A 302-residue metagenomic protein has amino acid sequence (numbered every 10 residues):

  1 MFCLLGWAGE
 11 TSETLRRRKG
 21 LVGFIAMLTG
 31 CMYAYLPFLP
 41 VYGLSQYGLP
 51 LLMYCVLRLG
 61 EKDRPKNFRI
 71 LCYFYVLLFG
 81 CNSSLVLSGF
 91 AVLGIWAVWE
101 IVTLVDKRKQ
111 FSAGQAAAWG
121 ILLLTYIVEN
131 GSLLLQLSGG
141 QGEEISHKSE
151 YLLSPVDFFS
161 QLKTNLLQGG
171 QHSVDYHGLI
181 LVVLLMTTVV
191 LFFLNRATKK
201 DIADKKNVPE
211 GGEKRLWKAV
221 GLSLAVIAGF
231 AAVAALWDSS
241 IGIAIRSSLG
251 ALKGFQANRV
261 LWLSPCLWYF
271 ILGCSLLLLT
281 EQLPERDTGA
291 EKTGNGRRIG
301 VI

Functional and structural regions predicted by a protein language model:
M1, Y35-Y42, F79-S84, G170-I180 (+1 more regions): Membrane-entry segments of alpha-helical transmembrane domains in multi-pass membrane proteins
M1-G60, K66-T103, Q115-L134: Membrane-embedded helix bundles of polyisoprenyl
G9-R17, R58-I70, E100-A113, R196-N207 (+1 more regions): Membrane-interface junctions at the ends of membrane-embedded or membrane-associated helices
Y35-L44, Q161-L167, P209-L216, V220 (+2 more regions): Membrane-helix boundary/interfacial segments in multi-pass membrane proteins
P50-M53, G89-W96, L122, L181-V190 (+1 more regions): Hydrophobic cores of alpha-helical transmembrane segments in multi-pass inner/ER membrane proteins, independent
F79-V102, R108-S112, S154-L185: Alpha-helical transmembrane segments and their immediate interhelical/interface regions in integral membrane proteins
G120-D201, A257-N258: Periplasmic/ER-lumenal interhelical loops and adjacent helix-loop junctions in multi-pass membrane proteins
L184-K200, D204, G212-F230: Hydrophobic alpha-helical segments
